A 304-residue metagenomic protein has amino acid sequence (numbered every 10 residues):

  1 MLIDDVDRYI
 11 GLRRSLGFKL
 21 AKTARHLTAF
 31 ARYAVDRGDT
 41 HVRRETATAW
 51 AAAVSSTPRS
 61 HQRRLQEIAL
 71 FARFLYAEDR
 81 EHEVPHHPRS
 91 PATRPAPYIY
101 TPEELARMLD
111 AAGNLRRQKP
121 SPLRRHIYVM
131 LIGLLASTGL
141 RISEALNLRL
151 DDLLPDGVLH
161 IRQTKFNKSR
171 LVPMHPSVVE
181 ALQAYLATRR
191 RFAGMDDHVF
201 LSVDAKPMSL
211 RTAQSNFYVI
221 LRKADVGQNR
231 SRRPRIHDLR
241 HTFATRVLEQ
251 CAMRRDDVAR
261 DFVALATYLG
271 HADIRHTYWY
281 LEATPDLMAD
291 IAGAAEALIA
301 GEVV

Functional and structural regions predicted by a protein language model:
M1-V304: Conserved catalytic core of the tyrosine transesterase superfamily
